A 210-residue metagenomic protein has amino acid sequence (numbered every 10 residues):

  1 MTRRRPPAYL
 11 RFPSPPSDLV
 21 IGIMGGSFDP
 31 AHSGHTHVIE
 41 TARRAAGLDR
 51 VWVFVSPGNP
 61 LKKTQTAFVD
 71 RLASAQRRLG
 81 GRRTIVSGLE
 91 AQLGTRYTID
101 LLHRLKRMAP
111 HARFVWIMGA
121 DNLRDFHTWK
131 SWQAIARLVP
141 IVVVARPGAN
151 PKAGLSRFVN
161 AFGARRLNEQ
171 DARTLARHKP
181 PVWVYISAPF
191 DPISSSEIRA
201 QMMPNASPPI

Functional and structural regions predicted by a protein language model:
M1-I210: Nucleotidyltransferase catalytic core that binds NTPs
